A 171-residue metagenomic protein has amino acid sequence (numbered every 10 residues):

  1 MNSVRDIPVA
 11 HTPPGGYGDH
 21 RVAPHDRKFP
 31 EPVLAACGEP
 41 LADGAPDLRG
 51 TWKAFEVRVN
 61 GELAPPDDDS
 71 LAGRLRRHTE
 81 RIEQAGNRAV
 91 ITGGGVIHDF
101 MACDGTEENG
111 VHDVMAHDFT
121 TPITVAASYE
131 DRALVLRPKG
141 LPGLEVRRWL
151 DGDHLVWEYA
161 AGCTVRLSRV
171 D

Functional and structural regions predicted by a protein language model:
M1-V90, D171: Amphipathic/hydrophobic helical signal segments and adjacent flexible N-terminal regions that mediate secretion
W52, A127, L155: Hydrophobic pocket/interface hotspot
V57-N60, N87-W149: Contiguous, well-ordered beta-strand patches that form the walls/edges of small beta-barrel/beta-sandwich domains
L141, A161-G162: Short, charged beta-turn/beta-strand-edge "cap" motif at the junction between a beta-strand and an adjacent loop
H154-A161: Short, exposed beta-strand-loop hairpins at the edges of beta-sheets in extracellular/periplasmic proteins
V165-V170: Edge beta-strands of extracellular beta-sandwich domains
